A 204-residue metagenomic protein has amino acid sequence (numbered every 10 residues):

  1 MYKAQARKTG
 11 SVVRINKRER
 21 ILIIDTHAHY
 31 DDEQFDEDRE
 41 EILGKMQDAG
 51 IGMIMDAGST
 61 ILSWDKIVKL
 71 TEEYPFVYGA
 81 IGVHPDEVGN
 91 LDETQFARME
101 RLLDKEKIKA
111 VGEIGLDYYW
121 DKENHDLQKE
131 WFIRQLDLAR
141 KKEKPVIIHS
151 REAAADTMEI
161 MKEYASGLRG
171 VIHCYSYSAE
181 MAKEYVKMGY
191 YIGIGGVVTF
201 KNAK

Functional and structural regions predicted by a protein language model:
Y2-K204: Mid-domain alpha/beta scaffold segments of enzyme catalytic cores
